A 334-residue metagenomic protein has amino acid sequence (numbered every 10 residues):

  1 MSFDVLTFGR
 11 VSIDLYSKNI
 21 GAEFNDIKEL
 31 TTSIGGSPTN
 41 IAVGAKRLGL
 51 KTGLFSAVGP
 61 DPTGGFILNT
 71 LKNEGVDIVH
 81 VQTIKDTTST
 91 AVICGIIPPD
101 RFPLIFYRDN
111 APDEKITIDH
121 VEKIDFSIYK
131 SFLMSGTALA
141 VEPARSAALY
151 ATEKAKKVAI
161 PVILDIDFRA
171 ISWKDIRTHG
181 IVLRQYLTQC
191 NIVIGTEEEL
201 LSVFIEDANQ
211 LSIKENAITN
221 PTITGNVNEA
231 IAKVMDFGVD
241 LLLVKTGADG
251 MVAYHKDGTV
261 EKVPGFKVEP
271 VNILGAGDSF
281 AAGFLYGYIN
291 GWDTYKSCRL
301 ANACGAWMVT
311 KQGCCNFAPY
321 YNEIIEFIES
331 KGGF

Functional and structural regions predicted by a protein language model:
M1-D77, I93, D100, I116 (+1 more regions): Glycine-rich phosphate/adenosyl-contacting loop at the front of the ribokinase-like
M1-L6, E153, I205-F334: Conserved phosphate-binding/catalytic region of the ribokinase-like
A45, T196, G277: Short, conserved phosphate/pyrophosphate- and ester-handling motifs at nucleotide-, phospho-/glycolipid
K46, K72, E153-K157, L187 (+1 more regions): Anion (oxyanion) recognition and catalysis
K51-M134, I325-F334: Conserved N-terminal subdomain of the carbohydrate kinase-like
D125-S127, R184-L187, D236: A short, aliphatic-rich alpha-helical micro-motif
S131, T137-E229, D249-M251: Conserved beta-alpha-beta core of the PfkB/ribokinase-like small-molecule kinase fold
